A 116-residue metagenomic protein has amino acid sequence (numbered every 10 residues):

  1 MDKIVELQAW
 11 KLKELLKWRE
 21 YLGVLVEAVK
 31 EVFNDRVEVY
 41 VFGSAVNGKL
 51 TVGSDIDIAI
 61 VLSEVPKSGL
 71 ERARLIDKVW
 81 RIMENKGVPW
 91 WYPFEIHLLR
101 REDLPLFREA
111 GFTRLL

Functional and structural regions predicted by a protein language model:
M1-Y40, V46-G53, L62-L116: Catalytic core of pol beta-like nucleotidyltransferases
